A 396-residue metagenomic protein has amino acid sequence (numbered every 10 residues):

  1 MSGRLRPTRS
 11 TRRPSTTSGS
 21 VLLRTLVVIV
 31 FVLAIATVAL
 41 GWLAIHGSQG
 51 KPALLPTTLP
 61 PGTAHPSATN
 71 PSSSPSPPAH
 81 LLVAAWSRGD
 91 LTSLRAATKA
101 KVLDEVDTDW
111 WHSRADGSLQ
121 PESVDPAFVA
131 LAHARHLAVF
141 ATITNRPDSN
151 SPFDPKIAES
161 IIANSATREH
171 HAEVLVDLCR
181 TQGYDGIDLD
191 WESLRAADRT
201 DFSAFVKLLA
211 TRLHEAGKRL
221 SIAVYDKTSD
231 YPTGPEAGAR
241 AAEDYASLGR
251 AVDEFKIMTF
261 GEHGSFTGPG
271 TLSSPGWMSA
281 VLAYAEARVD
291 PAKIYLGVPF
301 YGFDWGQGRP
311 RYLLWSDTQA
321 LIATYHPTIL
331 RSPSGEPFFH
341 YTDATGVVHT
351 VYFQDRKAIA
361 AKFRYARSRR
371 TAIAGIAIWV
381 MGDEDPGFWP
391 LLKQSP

Functional and structural regions predicted by a protein language model:
M1-L22: N-terminal Lys/Arg-rich, disordered targeting/topogenic segments
L26-G41: Hydrophobic membrane-insertion alpha-helices, especially the h-region of bacterial N-terminal signal peptides
W42-S48, P52, P56-G62, P71 (+1 more regions): Glycan-recognition patch characteristic of GH18 chitinases/ENGases and related GlcNAc/peptidoglycan-binding proteins
A84, A115-S123, E173, R195-Y325: Substrate-binding surface in catalytic domains of secreted glycosidases
S87-A100, N164-R180, E236-A246, Q354-R367: Short, acidic/polar
V106, L189, F255, L296 (+2 more regions): Conserved, mostly hydrophobic/aromatic
D148-A158, V298-R364, P396: Glycan-binding loop/region signatures in secreted carbohydrate-active enzymes
K362-P396: Acidic/aromatic/glycine-rich contiguous surface patches that form carbohydrate-binding/processing clefts and analogous
